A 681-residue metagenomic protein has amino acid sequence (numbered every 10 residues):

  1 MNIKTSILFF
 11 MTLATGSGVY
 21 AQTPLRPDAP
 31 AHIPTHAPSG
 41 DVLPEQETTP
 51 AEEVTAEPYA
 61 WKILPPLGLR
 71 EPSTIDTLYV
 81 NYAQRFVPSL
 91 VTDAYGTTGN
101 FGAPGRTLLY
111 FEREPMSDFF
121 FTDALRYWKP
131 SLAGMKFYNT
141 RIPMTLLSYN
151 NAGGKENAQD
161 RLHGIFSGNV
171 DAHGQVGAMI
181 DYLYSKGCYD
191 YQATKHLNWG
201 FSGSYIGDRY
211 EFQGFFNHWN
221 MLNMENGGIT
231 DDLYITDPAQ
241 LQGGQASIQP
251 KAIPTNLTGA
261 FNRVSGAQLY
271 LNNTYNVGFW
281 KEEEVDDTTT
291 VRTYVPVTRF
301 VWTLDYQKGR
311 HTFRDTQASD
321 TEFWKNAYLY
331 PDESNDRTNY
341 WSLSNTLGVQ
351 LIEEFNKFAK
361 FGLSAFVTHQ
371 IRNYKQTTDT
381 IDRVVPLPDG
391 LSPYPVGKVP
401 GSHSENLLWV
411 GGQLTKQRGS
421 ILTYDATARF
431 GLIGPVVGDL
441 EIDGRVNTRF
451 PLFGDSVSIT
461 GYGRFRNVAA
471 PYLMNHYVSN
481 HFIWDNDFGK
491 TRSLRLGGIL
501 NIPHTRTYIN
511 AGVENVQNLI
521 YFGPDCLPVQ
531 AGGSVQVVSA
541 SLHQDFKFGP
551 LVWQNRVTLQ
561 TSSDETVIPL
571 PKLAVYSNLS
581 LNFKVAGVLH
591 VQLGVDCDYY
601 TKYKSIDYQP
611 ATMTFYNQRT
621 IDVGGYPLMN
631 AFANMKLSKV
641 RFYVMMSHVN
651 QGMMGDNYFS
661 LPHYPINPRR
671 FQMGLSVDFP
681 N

Functional and structural regions predicted by a protein language model:
M1-I7: Bacterial N-terminal signal peptides that target proteins for export
L8-G16: Bacterial N-terminal signal peptides
A14-T15, G154, K186-D190, I433-P435 (+1 more regions): A generic structural signal for short coil/turn motifs at secondary-structure boundaries
S17-A21: Sec/Tat signal peptide C-region and signal peptidase I cleavage site
Q22-A267, N276-T289, N447, P451-V457 (+2 more regions): Membrane-proximal, glycine/serine-rich, low-complexity loop/turn segments characteristic of large bacterial
T140-I142, N256-Q317, N326, Y330-N681: Exposed, low-structure sequence patches enriched in small/polar residues
A178, E322-F323: Long, disordered, Ser/Thr/Pro-rich
W219-I235, Q307-S319, T601-Y603: Short, solvent-exposed beta-strand-terminating loops
